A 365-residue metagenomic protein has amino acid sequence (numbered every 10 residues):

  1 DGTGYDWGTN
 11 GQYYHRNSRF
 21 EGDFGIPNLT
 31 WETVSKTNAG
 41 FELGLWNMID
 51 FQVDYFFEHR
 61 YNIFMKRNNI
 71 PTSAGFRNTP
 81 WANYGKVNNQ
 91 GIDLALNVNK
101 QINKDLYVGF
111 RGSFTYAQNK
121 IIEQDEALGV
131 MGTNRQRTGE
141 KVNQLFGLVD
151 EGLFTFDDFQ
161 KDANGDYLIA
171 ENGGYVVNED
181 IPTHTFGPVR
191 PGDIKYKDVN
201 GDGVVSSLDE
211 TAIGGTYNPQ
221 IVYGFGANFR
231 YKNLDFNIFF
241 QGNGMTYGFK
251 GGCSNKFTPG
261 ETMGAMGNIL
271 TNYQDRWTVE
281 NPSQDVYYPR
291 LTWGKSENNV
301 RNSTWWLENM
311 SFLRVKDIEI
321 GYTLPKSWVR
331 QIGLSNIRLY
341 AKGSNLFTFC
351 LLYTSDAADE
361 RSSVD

Functional and structural regions predicted by a protein language model:
D1-G147, N298, N302-S355, D365: Extracellular/periplasmic, surface-exposed regions of secreted and cell-surface proteins
W81-N88, V130-N143, L208, G214-G224 (+2 more regions): C-terminal extracellular loops and terminal segments of Gram-negative outer membrane beta-barrel proteins
N99-G215, Q274-T278: Conserved small-residue
L148, V205, F239-G244, G248 (+2 more regions): Long, contiguous hydrophobic alpha-helical segments, chiefly transmembrane helices and signal peptides
Y217-F249: Glycine-rich, aromatic-lined ligand/substrate-binding cores of catalytic and carbohydrate-binding domains
N243-R338: Extracytoplasmic gating/loop element in the C-terminal half of outer-membrane beta-barrel translocons and assembly
A358: Alpha-helical substrate-recognition element adjacent to the catalytic core
